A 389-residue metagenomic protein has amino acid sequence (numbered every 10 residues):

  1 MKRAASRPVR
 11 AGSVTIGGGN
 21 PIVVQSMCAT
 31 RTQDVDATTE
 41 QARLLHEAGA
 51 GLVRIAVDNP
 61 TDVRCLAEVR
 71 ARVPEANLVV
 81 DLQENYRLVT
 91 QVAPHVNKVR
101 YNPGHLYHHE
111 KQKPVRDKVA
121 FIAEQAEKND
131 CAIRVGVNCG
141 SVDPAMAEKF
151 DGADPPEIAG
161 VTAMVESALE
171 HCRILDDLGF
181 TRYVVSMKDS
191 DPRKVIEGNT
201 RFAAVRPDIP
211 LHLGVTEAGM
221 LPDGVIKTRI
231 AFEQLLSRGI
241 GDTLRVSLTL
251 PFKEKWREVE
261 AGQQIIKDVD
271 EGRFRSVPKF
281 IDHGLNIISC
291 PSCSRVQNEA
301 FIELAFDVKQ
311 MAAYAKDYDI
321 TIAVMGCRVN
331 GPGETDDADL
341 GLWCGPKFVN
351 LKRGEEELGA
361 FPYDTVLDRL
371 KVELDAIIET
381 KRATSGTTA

Functional and structural regions predicted by a protein language model:
M1-M27, V277: N-terminal amphipathic alpha-helix/helix-capping segment at the start of soluble metabolic enzymes
I22-C28, V53-I55, L78-L82, V99-Y101 (+6 more regions): Hydrophobic faces of well-ordered beta-strands that scaffold small-molecule active sites in alpha/beta enzyme cores
Q33-L44, E84-T90, T228-F232: Short, acidic/polar
H46, A50-H171, L175-D176, P192: Active-site beta->alpha loop and helix N-cap motifs at the rims of alpha/beta catalytic domains
A50-G51, V96-Q112, R238-K255, C344-E357: Glycine-rich phosphate-binding active-site loops on the catalytic face of alpha/beta enzymes
R72-A76, A93-V99, E127, A204-I209 (+3 more regions): Glycine-enriched alpha-helix->loop->beta-strand junction motifs that scaffold or abut catalytic
M146-A313, D319-V324: Catalytic alpha/beta core domains of metabolic enzymes, predominantly
P346-K352, E356-T380: Beta-strand/loop-dominated core regions that host nucleotide or nucleotide-derived cofactor-binding catalytic loops
